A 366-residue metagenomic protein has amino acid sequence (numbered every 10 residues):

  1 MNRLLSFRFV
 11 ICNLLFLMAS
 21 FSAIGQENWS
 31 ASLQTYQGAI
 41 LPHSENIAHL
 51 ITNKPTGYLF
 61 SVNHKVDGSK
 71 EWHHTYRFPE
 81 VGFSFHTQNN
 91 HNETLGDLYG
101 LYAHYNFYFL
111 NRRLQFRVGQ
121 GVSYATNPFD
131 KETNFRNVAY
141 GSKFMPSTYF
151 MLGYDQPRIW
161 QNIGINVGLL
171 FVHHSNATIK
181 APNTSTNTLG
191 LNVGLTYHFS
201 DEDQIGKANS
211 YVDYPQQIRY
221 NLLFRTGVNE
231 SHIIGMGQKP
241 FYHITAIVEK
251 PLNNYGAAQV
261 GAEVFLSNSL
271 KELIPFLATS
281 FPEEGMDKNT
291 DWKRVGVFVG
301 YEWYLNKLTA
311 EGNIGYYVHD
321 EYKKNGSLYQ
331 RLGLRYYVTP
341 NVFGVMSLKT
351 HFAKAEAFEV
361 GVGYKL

Functional and structural regions predicted by a protein language model:
M1-L33, L114, I163, L189 (+2 more regions): Bacterial Sec-dependent N-terminal signal peptides
Q26-K70, S200-E249, K365: Short glycine/proline- and aromatic-enriched beta-strand/turn motifs that initiate or cap beta-hairpins
E27, T52-Y58, R77, L95-L101 (+7 more regions): Residues that define the transmembrane beta-barrel architecture of outer-membrane proteins
W29, S69-W72, R112-L114, R158-I165 (+4 more regions): Repeated loop/turn-to-beta-strand initiation elements of outer-membrane beta-barrel proteins
L33, F60-H64, L101-F107, V118-V122 (+9 more regions): Residues on the lipid-exposed face of transmembrane beta-strands in outer-membrane beta-barrel proteins
T35-L41, H64-V66, F85-H91, Q120-T126 (+9 more regions): Transmembrane beta-strands of outer-membrane beta-barrel pores
I40, N187-G206, A355-L366: Outer-membrane beta-barrel "beta-signal"
H43-A48, T94-L98, P128-F135, A177-T184 (+5 more regions): Outer-membrane beta-barrel translocator domains and adjoining extracellular loop/strand segments of Gram-negative
